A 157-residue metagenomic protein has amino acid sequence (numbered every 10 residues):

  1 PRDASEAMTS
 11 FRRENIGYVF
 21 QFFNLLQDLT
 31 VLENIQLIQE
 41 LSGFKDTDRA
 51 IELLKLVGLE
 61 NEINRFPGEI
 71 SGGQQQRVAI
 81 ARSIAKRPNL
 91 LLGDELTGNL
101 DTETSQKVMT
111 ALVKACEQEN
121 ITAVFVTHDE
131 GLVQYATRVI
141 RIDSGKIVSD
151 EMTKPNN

Functional and structural regions predicted by a protein language model:
P1-Y135, V139-I142: ABC family nucleotide-binding domain
K146-N157: Conserved beta-strand-loop-alpha-helix hinge in the C-terminal portion of ABC ATPase nucleotide-binding domains
